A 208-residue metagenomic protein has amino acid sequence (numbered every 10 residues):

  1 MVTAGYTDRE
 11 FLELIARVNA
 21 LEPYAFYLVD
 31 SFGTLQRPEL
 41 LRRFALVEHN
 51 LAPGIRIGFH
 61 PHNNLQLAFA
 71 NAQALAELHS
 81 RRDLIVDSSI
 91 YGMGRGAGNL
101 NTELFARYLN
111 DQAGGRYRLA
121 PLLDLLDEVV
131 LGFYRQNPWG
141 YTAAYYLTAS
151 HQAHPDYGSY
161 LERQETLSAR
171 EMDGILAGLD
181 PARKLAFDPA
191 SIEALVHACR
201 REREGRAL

Functional and structural regions predicted by a protein language model:
M1-L208: Catalytic cores and adjacent flexible loops of soluble metabolic enzymes that perform enolate/carbanion chemistry on
